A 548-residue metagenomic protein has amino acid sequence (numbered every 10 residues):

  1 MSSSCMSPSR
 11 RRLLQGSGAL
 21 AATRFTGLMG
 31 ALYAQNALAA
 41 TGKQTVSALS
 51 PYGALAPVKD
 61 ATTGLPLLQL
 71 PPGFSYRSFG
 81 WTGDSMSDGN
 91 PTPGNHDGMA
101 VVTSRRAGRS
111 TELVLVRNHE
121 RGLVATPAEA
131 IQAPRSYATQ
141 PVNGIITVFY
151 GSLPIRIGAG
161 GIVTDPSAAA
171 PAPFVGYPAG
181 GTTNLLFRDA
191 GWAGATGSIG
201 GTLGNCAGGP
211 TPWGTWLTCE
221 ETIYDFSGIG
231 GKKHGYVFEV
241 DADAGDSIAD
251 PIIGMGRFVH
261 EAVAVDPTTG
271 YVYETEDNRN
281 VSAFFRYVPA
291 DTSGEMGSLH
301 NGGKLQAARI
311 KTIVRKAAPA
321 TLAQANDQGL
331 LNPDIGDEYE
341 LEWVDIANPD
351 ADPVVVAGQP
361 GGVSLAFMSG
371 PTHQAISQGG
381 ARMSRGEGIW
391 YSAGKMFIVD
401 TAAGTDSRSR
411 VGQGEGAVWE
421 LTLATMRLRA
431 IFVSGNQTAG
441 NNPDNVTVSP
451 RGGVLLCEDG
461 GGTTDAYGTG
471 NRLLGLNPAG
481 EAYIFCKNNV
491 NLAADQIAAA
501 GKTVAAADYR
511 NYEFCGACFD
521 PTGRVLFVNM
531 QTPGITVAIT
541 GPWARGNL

Functional and structural regions predicted by a protein language model:
M1-S9: N-terminal secretory signal peptides
S2-S3, G18-L548: Conserved small-residue
S9-Q15: Bacterial Sec-dependent N-terminal signal peptides
